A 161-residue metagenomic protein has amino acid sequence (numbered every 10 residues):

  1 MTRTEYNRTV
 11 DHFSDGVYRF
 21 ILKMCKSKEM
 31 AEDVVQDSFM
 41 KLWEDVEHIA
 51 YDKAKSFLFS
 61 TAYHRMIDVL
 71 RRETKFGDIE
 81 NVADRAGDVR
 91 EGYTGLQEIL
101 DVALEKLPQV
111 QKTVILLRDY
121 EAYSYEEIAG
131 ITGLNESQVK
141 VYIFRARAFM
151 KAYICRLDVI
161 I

Functional and structural regions predicted by a protein language model:
M1-R19, E29-E32: A short, charge-rich alpha-helical start-of-domain segment used by transcription regulators
S14, V110-Q111: The N-cap/first-turn positions of alpha helices within or immediately adjacent to helix-turn-helix DNA-binding domains
R19, D33-M40, D52-H64: Structural recognition of an alpha-helix C-terminal capping motif at a helix-to-coil junction
S60-I79: Arg/Lys-rich amphipathic alpha helix in sigma70-family domain 2
G77-E105: Acidic, proline/glycine-rich intrinsically disordered inter-domain spacer in sigma factors
E105, Q109, E121-Q138: Helix-turn-helix DNA-binding module
V114-R118: A short pre-motif secondary-structure segment
T132-R156: DNA-recognition helix of helix-turn-helix
